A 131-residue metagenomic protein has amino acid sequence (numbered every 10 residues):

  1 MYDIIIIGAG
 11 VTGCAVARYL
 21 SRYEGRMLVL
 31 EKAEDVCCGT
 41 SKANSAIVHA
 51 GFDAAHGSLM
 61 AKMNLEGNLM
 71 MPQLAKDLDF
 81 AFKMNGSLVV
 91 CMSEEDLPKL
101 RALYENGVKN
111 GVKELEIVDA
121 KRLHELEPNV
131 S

Functional and structural regions predicted by a protein language model:
M1, E24, K42, M84-N85: A structure-centric signal for secondary-structure junctions around beta-strands
Y2-V29: N-terminal Rossmann-like FAD-binding beta1-loop-alpha1 element of flavoenzymes
G10, A33, A46: Proline-glycine-enriched beta-turn/loop adjacent to the NAD(P) cofactor-binding site in Rossmann-like oxidoreductases
C14, C38, L97: Loop/helix-junction capping segments adjacent to catalytic residues or to phosphate/diphosphate-binding pockets
V16, K32, N44, N64-G67: Short N-terminal amphipathic alpha-helix/helix-capping patch enriched in small hydrophobics with frequent Ser/Thr
S21-A43: Glycine-rich FAD pyrophosphate-binding loop
A46-L126: Dinucleotide-binding Rossmann-like beta1-alpha1 core, especially the glycine-rich loop that anchors the ADP
P128-S131: Short, intrinsically disordered, charge-balanced linker/junction segments flanking boundaries in proteins
